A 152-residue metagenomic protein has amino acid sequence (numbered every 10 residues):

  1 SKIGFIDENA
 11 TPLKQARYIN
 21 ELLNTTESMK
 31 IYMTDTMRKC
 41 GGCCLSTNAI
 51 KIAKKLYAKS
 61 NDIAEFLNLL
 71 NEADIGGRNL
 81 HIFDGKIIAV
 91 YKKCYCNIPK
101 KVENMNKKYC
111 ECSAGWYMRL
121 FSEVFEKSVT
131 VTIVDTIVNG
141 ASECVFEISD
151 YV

Functional and structural regions predicted by a protein language model:
S1-K108, T130, Y151-V152: N-terminal accessory segment detector
K108-E126: Active-site helix/loop of acyl-thioester processing domains in fatty-acid/polyketide metabolism, spanning hotdog-fold
S128, N139-E143: Coil-to-beta-strand transition motifs
T132-I137: Short, solvent-exposed loop/turn elements at beta->coil junctions and helix N-caps that rim active or binding pockets
E143-V152: C-terminal edge-of-domain segments
